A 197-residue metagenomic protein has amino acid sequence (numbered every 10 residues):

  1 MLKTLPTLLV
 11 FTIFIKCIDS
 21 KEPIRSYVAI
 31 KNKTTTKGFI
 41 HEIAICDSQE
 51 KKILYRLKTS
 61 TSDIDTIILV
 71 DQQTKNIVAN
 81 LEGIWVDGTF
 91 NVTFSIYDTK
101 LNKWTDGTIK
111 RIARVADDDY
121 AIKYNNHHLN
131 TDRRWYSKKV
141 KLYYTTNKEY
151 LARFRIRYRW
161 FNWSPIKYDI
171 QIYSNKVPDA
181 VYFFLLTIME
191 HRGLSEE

Functional and structural regions predicted by a protein language model:
M1-L9: Classical eukaryotic N-terminal signal peptides for Sec-dependent ER targeting/secretion, especially the positively
F14-E197: Intrinsically disordered, low-complexity proline/glycine-rich segments
